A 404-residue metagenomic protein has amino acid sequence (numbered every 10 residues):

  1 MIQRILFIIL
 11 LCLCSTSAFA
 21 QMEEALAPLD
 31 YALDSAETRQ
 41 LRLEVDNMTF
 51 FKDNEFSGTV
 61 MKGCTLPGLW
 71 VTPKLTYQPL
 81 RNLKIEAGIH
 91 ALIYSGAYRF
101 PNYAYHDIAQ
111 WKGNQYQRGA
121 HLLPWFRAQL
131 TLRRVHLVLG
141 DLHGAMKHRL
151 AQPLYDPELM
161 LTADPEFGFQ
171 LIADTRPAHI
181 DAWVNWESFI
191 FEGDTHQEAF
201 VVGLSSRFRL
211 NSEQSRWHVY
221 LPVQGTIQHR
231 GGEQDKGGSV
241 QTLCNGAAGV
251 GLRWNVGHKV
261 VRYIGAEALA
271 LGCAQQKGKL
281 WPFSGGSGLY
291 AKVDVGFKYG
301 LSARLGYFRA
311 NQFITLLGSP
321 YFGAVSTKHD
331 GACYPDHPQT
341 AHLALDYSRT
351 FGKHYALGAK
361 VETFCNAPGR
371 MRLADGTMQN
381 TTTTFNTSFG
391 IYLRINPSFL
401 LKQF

Functional and structural regions predicted by a protein language model:
I2-C14: Sec-dependent N-terminal signal peptides
T16-A20: Sec/Tat signal peptide C-region and signal peptidase I cleavage site
Q21-L29: Cleaved targeting-peptide boundary
M22-E23, D46-F50, G68, W125 (+3 more regions): Exposed, low-structure sequence patches enriched in small/polar residues
L29-N54, I85: Transmembrane beta-strand segments of Gram-negative outer membrane beta-barrel proteins
M48-W70, F100, N114: Surface-exposed strand-loop-strand hairpins of Gram-negative outer-membrane beta-barrel proteins
L83-L130, Q152-P153, G318: Surface-exposed loop and membrane-interface regions of Gram-negative outer-membrane beta-barrel proteins
H136-R207: Surface-exposed coil loops of outer-membrane beta-barrel proteins
